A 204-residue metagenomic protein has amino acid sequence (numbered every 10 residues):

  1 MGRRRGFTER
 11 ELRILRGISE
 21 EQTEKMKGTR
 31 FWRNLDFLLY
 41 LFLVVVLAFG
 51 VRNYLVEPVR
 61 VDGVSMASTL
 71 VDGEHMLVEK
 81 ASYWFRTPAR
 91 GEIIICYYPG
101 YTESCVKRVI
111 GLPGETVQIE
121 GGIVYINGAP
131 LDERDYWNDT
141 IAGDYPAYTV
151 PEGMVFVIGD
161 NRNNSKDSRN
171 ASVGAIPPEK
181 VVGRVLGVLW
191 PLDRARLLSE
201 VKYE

Functional and structural regions predicted by a protein language model:
M1-S104, I176-E204: Protein maturation boundaries and topogenic segments
E74, A89-I93, E115, M154 (+1 more regions): Structural motif
A81, P99, G122, D160-N161: Short, surface-exposed secondary-structure boundary micro-motifs
S104-A129: Mid-length scaffold segments of soluble, non-membrane domains
I126-A142: PP2C/PPM family metal-dependent serine/threonine protein phosphatase catalytic domain, recognizing the conserved
W137-G153: Acidic loop->beta-strand submotif enriched in PP2C/PPM serine/threonine phosphatases
